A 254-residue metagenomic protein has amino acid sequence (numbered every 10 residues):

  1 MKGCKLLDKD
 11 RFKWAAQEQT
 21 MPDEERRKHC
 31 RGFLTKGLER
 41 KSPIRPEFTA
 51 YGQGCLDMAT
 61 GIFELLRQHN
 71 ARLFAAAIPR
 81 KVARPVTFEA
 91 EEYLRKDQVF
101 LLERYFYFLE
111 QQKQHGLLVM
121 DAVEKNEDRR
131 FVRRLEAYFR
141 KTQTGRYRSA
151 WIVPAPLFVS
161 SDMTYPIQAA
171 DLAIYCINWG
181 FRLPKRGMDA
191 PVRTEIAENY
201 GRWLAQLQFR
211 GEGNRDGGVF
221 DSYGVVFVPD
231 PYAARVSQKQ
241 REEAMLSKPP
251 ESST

Functional and structural regions predicted by a protein language model:
M1-T254: Phosphate-ester processing/binding pockets and catalytic centers
